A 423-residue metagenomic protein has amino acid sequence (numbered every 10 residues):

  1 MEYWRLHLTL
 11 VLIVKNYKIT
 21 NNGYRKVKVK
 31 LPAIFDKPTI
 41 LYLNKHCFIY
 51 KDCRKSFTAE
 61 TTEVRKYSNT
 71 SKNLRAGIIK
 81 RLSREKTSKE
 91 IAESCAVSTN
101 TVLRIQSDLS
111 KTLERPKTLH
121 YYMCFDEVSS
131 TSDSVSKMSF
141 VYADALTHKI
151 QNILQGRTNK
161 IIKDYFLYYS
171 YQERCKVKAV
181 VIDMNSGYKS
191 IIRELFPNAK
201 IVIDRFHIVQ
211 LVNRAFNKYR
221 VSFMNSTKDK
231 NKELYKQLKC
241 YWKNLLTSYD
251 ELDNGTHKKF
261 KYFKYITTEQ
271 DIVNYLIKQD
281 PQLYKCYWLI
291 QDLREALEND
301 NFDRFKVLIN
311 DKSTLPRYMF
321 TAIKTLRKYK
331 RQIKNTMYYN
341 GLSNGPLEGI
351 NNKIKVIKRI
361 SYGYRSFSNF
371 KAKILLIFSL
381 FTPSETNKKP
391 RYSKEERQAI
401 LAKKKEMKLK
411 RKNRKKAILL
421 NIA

Functional and structural regions predicted by a protein language model:
Y3-L10, L43-H46: Short metal-coordination and nucleic-acid-contact micro-motifs, chiefly zinc-binding Cys/His arrays
L10-K18: Short cysteine-rich loop/turn motifs with clustered Cys
I13, Q106, S132-S134, A145 (+5 more regions): Acidic/histidine-rich catalytic cores and adjacent linkers of DNA breakage/strand-transfer/modification proteins
K15, K28-S134, C175-V177, I333 (+1 more regions): Short, positively charged, Gly/Tyr-enriched micro-motifs that form contact patches at catalytic or ligand/partner
K66-T70, Q151-E173, A179: Active-site beta-loop-alpha junctions of metal-dependent nucleic acid enzymes, especially the RNase H-like/DDE
S136-V141: Short glycine-rich loop/turn motifs
I208-D229: Short alpha-helix plus adjacent loop in nuclease-associated cores
